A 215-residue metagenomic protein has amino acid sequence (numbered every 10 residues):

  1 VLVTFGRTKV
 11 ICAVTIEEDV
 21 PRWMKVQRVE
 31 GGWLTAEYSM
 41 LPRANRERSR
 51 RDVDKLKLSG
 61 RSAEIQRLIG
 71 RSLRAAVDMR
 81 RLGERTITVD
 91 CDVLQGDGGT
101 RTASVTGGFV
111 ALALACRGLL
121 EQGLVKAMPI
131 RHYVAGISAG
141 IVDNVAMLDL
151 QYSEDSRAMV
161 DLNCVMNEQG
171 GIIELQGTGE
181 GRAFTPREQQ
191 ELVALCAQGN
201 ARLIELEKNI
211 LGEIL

Functional and structural regions predicted by a protein language model:
V1-L82, I172-A194: Glycine-rich, flexible beta-strand/loop modules in the N-terminal catalytic cores of phosphate-handling
V3, D19, E47, D52-D54 (+7 more regions): Acidic-enriched, low-complexity/disordered segments with a strong bias for Aspartate over Glutamate
T4, A13-T15, E37-L41, D90-D92 (+4 more regions): Residues in well-ordered beta-strands of folded domains
I11, E17, R67-I69, G83-Q122 (+1 more regions): Glycine-rich anion/phosphate-binding loop at the beta-strand->alpha-helix junction
G60, R81, G99-A103, L112-R117 (+1 more regions): A structural signal for small-residue-enriched, beta-sheet-centric alpha/beta enzyme cores and oligomeric scaffold folds
